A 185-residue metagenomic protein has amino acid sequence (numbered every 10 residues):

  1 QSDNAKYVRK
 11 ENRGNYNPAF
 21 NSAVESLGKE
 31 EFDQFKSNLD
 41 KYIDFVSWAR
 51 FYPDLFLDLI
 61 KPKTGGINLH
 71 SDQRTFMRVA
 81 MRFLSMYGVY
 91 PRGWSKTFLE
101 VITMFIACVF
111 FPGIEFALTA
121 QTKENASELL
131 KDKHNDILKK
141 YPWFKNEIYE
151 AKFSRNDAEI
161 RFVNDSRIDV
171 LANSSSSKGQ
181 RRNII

Functional and structural regions predicted by a protein language model:
Q1-I185: Phosphate/NTP-binding elements of NTP-utilizing enzymes
